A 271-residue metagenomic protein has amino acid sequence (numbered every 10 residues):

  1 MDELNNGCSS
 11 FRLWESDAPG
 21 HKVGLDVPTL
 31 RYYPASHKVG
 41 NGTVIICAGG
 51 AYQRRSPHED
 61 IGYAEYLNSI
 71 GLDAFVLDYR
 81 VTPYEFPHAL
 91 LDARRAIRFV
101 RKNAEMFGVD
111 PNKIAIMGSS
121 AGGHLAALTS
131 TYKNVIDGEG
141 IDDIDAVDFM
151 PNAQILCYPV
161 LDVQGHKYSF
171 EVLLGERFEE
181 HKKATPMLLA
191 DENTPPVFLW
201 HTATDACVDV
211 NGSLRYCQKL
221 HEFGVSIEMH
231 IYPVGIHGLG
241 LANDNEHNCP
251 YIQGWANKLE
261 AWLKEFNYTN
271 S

Functional and structural regions predicted by a protein language model:
M1-V39: N-terminal cap/lid segment of alpha/beta-hydrolase-fold proteins
R31, L214-S271: C-terminal catalytic histidine-bearing segment of alpha/beta-hydrolase fold enzymes
N41-G49: Short beta-strand element of the alpha/beta-hydrolase
A48-Q53, A203: Active-site glycine-rich loops that stabilize anionic/oxyanionic intermediates across multiple enzyme folds
R55-P57, G62, F75-P111, N248-I252: Catalytic nucleophile-loop/oxyanion-hole region of alpha/beta-hydrolase and closely related hydrolase-like folds
R95-L173, R177-K182, P186: Primarily recognizes the serine-hydrolase "nucleophile elbow" in alpha/beta-hydrolase and SGNH/GDSL folds
L199-H201, D205: Short beta-strand/loop motif that positions the catalytic acidic residue of the alpha/beta-hydrolase fold
A206-R215: Conserved alpha/beta-hydrolase "acid-adjacent" motif
